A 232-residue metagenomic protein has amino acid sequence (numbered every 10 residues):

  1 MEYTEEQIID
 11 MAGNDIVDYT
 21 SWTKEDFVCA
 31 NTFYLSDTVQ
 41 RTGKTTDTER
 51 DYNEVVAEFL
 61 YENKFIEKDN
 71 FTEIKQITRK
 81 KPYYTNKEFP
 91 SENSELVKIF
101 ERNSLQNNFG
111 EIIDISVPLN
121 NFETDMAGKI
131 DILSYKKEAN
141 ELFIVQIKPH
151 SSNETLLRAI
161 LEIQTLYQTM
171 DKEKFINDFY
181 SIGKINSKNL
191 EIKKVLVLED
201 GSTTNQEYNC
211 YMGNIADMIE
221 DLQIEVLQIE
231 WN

Functional and structural regions predicted by a protein language model:
M1-N232: Charged, terminal alpha-helix-loop-beta segments that serve as non-catalytic nucleic-acid engagement and/or assembly
